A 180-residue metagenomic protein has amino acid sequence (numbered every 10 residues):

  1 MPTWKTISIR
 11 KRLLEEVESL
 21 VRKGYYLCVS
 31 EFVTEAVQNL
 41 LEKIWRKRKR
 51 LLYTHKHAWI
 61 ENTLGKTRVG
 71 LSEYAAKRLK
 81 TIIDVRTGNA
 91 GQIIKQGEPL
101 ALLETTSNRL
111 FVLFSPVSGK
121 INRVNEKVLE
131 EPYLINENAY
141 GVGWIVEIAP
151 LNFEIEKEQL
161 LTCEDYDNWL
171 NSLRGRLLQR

Functional and structural regions predicted by a protein language model:
M1-K11, V21: Short Lys/Arg-rich basic patches
L13-E16: N-terminal alpha-helical segment
L27-R46: Short, basic amphipathic alpha-helical segments that act as recognition/interaction helices in nucleic-acid-binding
E42-R48, L129-E137: Short, charge-rich, low-complexity interaction segments located in flexible loops at or near secondary-structure
R46-Q96, V142-P150, E158-D165, N171-R180: Acidic, low-complexity mobile loops and tails
H57, G91, L113-R123: Generic structural motif
N62-G65, R123-E131, I155: Short, conserved beta-turn/loop elements at beta-strand boundaries and strand-helix junctions
I94-F111, L134-N136, G143-P150: Short hydrophobic beta/alpha edge segments that flank linear recognition/processing sites
